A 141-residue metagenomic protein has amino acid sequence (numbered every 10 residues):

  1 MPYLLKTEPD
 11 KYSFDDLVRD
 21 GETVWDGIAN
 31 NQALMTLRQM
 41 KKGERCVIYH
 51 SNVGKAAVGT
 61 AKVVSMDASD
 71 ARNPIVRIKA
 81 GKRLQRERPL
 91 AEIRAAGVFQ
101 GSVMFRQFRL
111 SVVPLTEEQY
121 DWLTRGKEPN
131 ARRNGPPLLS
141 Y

Functional and structural regions predicted by a protein language model:
M1-K42, N130, L138-Y141: Compositionally biased, charged N-terminal/linker segments
K6-T7, H50, A80: Pocket-edge structural micro-motifs
D10-Y12, Q85, Y120-W122: Short, acidic Gly/Pro/Ser/Thr-rich loop/turn segments
D16, E87-I93, L123-G126: Short, charged, solvent-exposed linker or helix-capping segments at domain edges/interfaces that act as flexible hinges
Y49-K55: Short, charged beta-turn/beta-strand-edge "cap" motif at the junction between a beta-strand and an adjacent loop
V58-E117: Aromatic- and Lys/Arg-enriched surface recognition patch
L115-Y141: Charged phosphate-binding loop/patch that engages nucleotide di/tri-phosphates or the phosphate backbone of nucleic
